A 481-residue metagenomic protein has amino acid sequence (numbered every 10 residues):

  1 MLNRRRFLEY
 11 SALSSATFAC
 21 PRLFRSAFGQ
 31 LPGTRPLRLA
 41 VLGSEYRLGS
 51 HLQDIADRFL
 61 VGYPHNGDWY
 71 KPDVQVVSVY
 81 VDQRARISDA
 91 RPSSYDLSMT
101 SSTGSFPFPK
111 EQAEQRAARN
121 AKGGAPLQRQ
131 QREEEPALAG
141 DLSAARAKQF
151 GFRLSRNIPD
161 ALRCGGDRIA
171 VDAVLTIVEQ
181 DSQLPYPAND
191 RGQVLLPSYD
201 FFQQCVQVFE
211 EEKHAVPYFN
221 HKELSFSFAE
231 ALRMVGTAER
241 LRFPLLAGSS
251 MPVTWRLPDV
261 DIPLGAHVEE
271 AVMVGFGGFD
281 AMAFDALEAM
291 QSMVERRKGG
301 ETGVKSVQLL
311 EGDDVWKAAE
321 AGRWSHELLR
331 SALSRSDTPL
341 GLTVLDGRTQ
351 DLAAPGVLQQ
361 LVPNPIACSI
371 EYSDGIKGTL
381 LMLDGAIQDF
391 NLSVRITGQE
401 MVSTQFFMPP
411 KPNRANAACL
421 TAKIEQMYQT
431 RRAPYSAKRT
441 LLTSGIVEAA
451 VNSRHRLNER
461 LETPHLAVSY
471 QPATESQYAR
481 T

Functional and structural regions predicted by a protein language model:
M1-S15: N-terminal secretory signal peptides and thylakoid transit peptides that target proteins across membranes
P21-S44: C-terminal segment of N-terminal export signals and the immediately downstream linker at the start of the mature
L39, F243-P258, P263-F279, E301-D313 (+1 more regions): NAD(P)-dependent dehydrogenases' Rossmann-like dinucleotide-binding region
L42, Y80-D82, I177, V274: Short hydrophobic segments within beta-strands
P64-Q112, R132-G151: Glycine-rich phosphate-binding loop and adjoining beta1-alpha1-beta2 segment of Rossmann-like nucleotide-binding folds
A139-V171, I177-S182: A structured beta-alpha segment of the ubiquitous adenosine-cofactor-binding alpha/beta core
V174, E179-S249: Beta-strand-loop-alpha-helix segment that lines the small-molecule cofactor/substrate pocket of alpha/beta enzymes
V272-G275, D285-K411, A418-K438, V447-A450 (+1 more regions): Contiguous beta-strand/loop segments that form the cofactor/metal-binding neighborhood of enzyme cores
